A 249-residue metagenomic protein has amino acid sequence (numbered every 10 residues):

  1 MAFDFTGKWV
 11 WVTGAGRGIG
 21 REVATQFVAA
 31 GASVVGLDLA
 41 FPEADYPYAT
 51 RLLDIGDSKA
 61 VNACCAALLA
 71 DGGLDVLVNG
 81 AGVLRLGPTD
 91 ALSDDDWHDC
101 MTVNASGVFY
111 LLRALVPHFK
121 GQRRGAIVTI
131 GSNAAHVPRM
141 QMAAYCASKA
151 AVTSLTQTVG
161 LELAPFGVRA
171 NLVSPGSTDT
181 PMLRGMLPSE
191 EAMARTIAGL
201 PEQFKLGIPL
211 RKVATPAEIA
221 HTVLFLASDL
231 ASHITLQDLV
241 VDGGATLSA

Functional and structural regions predicted by a protein language model:
P88-T89, S93-H98, F204: Substrate-binding pocket helix/loop in short-chain dehydrogenase/reductase
D90, V137-A143, P165-F166, R211 (+1 more regions): Active-site loop immediately N-terminal to the catalytic Tyr-X3-Lys motif of short-chain dehydrogenase/reductase
L92, P138-C146, T158, M186: Active-site loop-to-helix junction immediately N-terminal to the catalytic Tyr of the SDR YXXXK motif in Rossmann-fold
L112, S148, T156: Active-site helix of classical SDR
P117, L161-P165, S232: Alpha-helical segment proximal to the catalytic Tyr-Lys
S132: Residue(s) in the substrate-gating loop at a strand-loop-helix junction that position the organic substrate next
V137, L224, T235-A249: Short C-terminal tail/terminal secondary-structure segment of NAD(P)H-dependent dehydrogenase/reductase domains
